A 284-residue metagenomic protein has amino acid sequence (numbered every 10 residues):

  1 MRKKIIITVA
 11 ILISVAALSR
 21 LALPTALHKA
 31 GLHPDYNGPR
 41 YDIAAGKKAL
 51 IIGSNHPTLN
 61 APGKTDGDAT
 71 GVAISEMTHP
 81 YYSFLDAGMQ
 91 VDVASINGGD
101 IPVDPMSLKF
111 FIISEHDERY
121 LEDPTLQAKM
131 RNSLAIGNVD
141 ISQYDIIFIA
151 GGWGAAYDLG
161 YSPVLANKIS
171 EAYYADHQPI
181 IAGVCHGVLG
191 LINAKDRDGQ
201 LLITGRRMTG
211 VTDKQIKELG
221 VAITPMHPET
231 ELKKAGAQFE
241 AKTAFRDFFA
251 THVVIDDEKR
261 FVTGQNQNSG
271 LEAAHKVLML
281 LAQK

Functional and structural regions predicted by a protein language model:
R2-Q178, L189-K284: Extended, subdomain-level signal for the structured scaffold at the beginning of enzyme domains
I181: Conserved, well-structured core segments that form or line functional sites
C185-G187: Catalytic nucleophile serine of serine hydrolases, specifically the conserved "nucleophile elbow" pentapeptide
